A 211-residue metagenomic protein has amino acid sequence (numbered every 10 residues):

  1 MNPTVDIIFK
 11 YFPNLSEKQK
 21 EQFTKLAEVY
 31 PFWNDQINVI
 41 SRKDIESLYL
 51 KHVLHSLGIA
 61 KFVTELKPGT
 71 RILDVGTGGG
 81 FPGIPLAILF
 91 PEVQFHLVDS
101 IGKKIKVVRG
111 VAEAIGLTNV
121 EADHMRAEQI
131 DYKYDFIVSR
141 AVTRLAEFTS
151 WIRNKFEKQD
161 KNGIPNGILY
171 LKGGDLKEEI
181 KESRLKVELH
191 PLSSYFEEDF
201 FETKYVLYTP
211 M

Functional and structural regions predicted by a protein language model:
M1-L73, K103-V120: Class I SAM-dependent transferase core
L57-S139, T149: Conserved SAM/SAH cofactor-binding pocket of Class I
I88-Q94, F156-K158, N162-G163: Conserved S-adenosyl-L-methionine
D99, R140-A141, I168-K172: Small/polar loops that bind or transfer phosphate-bearing groups
A141-R144, L176: Short glycine-rich anion-binding loops that position phosphate/pyrophosphate groups of nucleotides and phosphorylated
L145-F156: A short, conserved alpha-helix within the catalytic core of class I
D160-L176: Conserved beta-strand signature within the Rossmann-like core of class I S-adenosyl-L-methionine
G173-M211: Active-site capping/gating segments
